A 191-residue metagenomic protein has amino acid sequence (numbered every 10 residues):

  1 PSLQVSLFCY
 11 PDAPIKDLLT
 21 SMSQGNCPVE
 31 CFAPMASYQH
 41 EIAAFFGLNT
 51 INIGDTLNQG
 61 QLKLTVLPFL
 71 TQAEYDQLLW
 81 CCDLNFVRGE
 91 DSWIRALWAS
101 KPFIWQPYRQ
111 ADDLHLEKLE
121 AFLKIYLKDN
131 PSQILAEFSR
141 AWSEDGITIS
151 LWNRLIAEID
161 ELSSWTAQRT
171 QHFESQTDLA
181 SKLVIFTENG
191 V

Functional and structural regions predicted by a protein language model:
P1, S23-C27, L57-Q59, Q77-C81: Flexible, charged surface loops at secondary-structure boundaries
P1-E41: Active-site donor-nucleotide binding/catalytic segment of nucleotide-sugar enzymes
L18-N26, L123-Y126, T187-G190: Hydrophobic, Leu/Ile/Phe/Ala-enriched alpha-helical segments that form helix-helix packing faces
M22-C27, F45-I51, I149-I159: Short, surface-exposed amphipathic charged segments that create phosphate/polyanion-binding patches used for binding
N26-P68: Catalytic donor nucleotide-activated moiety binding site of glycosyltransferases and closely related
F69-K118: A donor-sugar binding/catalytic signature common to diverse glycosyltransferases and related nucleotide-sugar
P102-G146: Nucleotide-sugar donor-binding patch of glycosyltransferase catalytic domains
K128-V191: C-terminal amphipathic helix plus adjacent low-complexity, charged tail appended to glycosyltransferase catalytic
